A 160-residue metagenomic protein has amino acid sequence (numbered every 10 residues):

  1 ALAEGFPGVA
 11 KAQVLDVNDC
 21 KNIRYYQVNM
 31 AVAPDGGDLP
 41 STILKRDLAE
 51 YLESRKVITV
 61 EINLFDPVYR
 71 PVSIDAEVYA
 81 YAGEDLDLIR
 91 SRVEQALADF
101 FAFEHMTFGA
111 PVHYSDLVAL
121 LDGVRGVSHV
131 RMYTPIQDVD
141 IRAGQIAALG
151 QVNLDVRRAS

Functional and structural regions predicted by a protein language model:
A1-A110, A159: Carbohydrate-recognition loop of C-type lectin domains
G8, L88-S160: An aromatic-glycine-centered, glycine-rich loop/turn in mixed alpha/beta architecture
